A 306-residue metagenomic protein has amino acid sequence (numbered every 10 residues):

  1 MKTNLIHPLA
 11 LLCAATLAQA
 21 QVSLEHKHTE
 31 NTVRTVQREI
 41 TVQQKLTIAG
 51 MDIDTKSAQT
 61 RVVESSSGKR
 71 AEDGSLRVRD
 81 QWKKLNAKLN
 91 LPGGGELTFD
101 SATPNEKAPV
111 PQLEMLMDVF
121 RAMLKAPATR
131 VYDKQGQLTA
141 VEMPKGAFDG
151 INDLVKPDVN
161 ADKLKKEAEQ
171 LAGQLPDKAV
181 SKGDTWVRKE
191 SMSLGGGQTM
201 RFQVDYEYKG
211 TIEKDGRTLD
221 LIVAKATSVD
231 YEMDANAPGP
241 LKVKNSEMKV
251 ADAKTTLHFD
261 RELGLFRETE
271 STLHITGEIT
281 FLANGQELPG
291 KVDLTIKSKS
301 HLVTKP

Functional and structural regions predicted by a protein language model:
M1, A20-Q21: Absolute protein N-terminus
M1-L9: Bacterial N-terminal signal peptides that target proteins for export
A15-L17: N-terminal signal peptide c-region/cleavage motif recognized by signal peptidases
Q21-P306: Signature of exported/secreted
